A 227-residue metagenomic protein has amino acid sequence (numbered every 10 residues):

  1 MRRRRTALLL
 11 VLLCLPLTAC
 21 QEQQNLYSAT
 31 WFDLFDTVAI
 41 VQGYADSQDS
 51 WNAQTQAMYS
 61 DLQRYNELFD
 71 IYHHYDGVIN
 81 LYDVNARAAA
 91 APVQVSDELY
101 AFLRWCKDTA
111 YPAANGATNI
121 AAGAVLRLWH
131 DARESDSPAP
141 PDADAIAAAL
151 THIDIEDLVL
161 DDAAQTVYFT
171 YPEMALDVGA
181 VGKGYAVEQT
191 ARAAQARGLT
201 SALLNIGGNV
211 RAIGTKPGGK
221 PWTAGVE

Functional and structural regions predicted by a protein language model:
R2-L13, L17-E227: Mature catalytic core of soluble alpha/beta enzymes
